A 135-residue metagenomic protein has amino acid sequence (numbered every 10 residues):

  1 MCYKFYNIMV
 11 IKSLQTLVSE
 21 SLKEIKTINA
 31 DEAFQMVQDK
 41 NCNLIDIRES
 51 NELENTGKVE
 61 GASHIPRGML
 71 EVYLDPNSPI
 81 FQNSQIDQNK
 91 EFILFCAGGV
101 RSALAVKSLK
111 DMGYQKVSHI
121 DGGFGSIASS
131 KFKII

Functional and structural regions predicted by a protein language model:
C2-C42, S50-E91, V100-I135: Rhodanese-like catalytic fold shared by cysteine-dependent sulfurtransferases and DSP/PTP-type phosphatases
F95: Short, surface-exposed ligand- or partner-binding patches at beta-edge/loop junctions that are enriched in aromatics
